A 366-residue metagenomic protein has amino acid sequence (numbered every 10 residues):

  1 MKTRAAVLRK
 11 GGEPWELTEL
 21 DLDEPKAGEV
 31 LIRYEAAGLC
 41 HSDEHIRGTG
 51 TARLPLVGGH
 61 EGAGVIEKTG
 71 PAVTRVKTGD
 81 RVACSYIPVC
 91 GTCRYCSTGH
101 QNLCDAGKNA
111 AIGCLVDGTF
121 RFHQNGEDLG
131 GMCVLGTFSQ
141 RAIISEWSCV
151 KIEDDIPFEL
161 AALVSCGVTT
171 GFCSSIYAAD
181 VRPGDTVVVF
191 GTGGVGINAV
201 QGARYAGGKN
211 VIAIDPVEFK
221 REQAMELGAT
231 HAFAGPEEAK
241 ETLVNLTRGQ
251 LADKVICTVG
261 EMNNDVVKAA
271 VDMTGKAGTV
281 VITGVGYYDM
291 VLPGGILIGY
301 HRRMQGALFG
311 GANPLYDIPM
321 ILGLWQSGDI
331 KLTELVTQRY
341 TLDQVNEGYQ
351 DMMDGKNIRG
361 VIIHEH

Functional and structural regions predicted by a protein language model:
M1, E237-E238, V267-D272, K276 (+2 more regions): C-terminal hydrophobic helical "lid"/dimerization subdomain of Rossmann-like NAD(P)H-dependent oxidoreductases
R4-A6, E16, D21, R33 (+2 more regions): Residues located in well-ordered beta-strands
D23-A37, R47-S97, N102, A110 (+3 more regions): Glycine-rich beta-strand-centered segment in the early N-terminal region that forms part of a ligand/cofactor-binding
E67, I212, V281: Conserved beta-strand positions in the Rossmann-like core of class I SAM-dependent methyltransferases
G79, G184, A229, L251-A252 (+2 more regions): Local beta-strand N-terminus motif with an aromatic residue
Q140-R141, W147-C149, E153-E237, E241: Mid-domain Rossmann-like dinucleotide-binding core that forms the NAD(H)/NADP(H) cofactor-binding site
A179-R182, A206, E218-R303, H366: Glycine-rich cofactor phosphate-binding loops and adjacent beta1-alpha1 units of small-molecule cofactor enzyme domains
